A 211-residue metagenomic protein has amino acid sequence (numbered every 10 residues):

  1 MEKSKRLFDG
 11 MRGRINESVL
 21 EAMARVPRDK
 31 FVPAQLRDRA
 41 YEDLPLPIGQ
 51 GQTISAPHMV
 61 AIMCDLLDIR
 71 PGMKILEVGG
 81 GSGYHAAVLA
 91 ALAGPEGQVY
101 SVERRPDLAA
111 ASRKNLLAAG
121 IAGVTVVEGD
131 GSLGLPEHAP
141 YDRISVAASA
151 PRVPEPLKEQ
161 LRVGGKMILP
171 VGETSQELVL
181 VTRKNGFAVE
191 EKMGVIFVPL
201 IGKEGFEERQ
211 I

Functional and structural regions predicted by a protein language model:
M1-Q35, G172: N-terminal auxiliary segments of SAM/dcSAM-dependent transferases
S4-K5, Q35, A40-D43, I54-M73: Conserved alpha-helix/loop element of class I SAM-dependent methyltransferases that forms part of the SAM/SAH-binding
R28-F31, K166, F197: Generic structural signal for secondary-structure transition and capping sites
P47-T53: Class I SAM-dependent methyltransferase Rossmann-like catalytic core, especially the SAM/SAH-binding loop
D68-A188: Conserved nucleotide-cofactor-binding alpha/beta core module
G172-I211: Active-site capping/gating segments
